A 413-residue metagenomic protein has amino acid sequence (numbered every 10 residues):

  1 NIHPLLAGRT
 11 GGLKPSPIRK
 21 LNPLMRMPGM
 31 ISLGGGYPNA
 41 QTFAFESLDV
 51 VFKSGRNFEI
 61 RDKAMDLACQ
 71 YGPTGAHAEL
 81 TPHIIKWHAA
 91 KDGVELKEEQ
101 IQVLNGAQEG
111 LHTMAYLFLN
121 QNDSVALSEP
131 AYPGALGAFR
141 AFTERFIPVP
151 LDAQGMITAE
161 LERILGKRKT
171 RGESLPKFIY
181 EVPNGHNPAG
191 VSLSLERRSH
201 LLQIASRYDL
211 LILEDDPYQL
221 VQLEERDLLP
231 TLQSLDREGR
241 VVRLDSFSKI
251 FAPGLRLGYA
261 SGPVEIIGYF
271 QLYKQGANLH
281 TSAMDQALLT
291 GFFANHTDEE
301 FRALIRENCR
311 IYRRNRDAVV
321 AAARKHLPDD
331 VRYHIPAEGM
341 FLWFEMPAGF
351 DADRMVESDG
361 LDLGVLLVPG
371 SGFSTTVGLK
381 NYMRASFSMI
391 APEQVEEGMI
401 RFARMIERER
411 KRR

Functional and structural regions predicted by a protein language model:
G11-N105, L366, R408-E409, R413: N-terminal small-domain helix-loop-helix segment of the aminotransferase-like
A78, E98-V125: Conserved beta-loop-alpha segment that forms the PLP phosphate-binding cup at the N-terminus of a helix
I101, P130, D216-Y218: Conserved Walker B
A131, R306-V320, R332-M346: Conserved glycine-rich beta-strand-loop-beta hairpin in the small C-terminal domain of fold type I
F142, R207-Y208, G239, L363 (+1 more regions): Helix C-cap/helix->beta junction micro-motif
M156-L223: Active-site phosphate-binding strand-loop segment of PLP-dependent enzymes
S234-R310: Conserved core segment of the aminotransferase class I/II
D362-L363, T376-R413: PLP-dependent enzyme catalytic core of the Aspartate aminotransferase-like
